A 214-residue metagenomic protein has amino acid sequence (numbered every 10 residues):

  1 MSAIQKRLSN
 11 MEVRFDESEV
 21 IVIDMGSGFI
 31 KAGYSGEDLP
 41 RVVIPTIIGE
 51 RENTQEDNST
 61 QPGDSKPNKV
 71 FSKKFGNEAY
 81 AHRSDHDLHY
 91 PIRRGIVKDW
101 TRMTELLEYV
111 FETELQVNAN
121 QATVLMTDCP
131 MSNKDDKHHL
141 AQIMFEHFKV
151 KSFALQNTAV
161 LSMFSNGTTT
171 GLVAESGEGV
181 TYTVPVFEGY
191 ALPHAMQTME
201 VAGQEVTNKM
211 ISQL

Functional and structural regions predicted by a protein language model:
S2-K6, M11-D16, K134, H147: C-terminal helix/juxtamembrane-tail motif
A3-S9, V42-I44, G76, L155-N157 (+1 more regions): Secondary-structure junction/capping motif
L8-I47, F164-P193, M210: Gly/Thr-rich phosphate-binding beta-strand-loop-beta motif of the actin/hexokinase/Hsp70
E19-I143, S152, P193-M196: Conserved phosphate-binding loops in N-terminal lobes of ATP-dependent enzymes of the actin/Hsp70/sugar-kinase
E50-Q55, E188-L214: Glycine-rich phosphate-binding loop plus the immediately following alpha-helix
E105, V124-D135, H139-V180, V186-E200: Charged, surface-exposed interaction regions in soluble eukaryotic proteins
E114-L115, H147, F164-T169, E205 (+1 more regions): Active-site or ligand-binding cleft "flap/edge" segments
